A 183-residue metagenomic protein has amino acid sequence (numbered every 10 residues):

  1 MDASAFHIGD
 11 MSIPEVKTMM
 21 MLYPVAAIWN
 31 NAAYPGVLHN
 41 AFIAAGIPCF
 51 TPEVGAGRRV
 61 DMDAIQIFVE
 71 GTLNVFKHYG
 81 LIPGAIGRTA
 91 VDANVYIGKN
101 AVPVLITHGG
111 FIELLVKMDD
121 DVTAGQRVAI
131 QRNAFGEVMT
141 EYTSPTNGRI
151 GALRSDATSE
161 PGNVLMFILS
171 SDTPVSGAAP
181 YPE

Functional and structural regions predicted by a protein language model:
M1-E183: Structured catalytic-domain cores with a bias toward divalent-metal coordination
